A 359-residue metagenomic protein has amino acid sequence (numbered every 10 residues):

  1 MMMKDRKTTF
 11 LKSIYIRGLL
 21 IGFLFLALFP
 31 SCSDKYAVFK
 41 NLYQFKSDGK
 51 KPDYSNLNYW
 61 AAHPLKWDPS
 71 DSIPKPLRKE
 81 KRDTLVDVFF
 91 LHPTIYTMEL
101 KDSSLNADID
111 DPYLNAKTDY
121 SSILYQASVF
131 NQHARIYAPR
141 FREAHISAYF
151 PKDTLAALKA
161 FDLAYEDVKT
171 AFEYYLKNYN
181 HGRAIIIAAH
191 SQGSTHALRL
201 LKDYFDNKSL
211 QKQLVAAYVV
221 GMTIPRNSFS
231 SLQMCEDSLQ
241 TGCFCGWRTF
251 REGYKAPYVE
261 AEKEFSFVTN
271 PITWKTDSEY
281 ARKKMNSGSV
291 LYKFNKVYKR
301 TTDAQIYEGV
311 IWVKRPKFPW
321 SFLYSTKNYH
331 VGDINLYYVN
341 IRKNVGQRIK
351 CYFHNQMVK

Functional and structural regions predicted by a protein language model:
M1-S13: N-terminal secretory signal peptides that target proteins for export/translocation
G18-A27: Bacterial N-terminal signal peptides
P30-S31: C-terminal motif of bacterial Sec signal peptides marking the signal peptidase cleavage site
K35, E166-H181, D203-Y338, R342-C351 (+1 more regions): Surface cap/lid and interfacial helix-loop subdomains adjacent to catalytic sites that gate substrate access
Y36-S72: N-terminal module-boundary/linker segments of secreted carbohydrate-active enzymes
A37-D48, T84, P93-G182, F318-N335 (+1 more regions): Active-site catalytic motif of lipid deacylating hydrolases and related acyltransferases
A189, G193: Gly/Ala-rich beta-loop-alpha elbow adjacent to hydrolase catalytic centers
H196-L200: Hydrolases whose catalytic domains are alpha/beta-hydrolase-1, hotdog thioesterase, or metallo-beta-lactamase-like
